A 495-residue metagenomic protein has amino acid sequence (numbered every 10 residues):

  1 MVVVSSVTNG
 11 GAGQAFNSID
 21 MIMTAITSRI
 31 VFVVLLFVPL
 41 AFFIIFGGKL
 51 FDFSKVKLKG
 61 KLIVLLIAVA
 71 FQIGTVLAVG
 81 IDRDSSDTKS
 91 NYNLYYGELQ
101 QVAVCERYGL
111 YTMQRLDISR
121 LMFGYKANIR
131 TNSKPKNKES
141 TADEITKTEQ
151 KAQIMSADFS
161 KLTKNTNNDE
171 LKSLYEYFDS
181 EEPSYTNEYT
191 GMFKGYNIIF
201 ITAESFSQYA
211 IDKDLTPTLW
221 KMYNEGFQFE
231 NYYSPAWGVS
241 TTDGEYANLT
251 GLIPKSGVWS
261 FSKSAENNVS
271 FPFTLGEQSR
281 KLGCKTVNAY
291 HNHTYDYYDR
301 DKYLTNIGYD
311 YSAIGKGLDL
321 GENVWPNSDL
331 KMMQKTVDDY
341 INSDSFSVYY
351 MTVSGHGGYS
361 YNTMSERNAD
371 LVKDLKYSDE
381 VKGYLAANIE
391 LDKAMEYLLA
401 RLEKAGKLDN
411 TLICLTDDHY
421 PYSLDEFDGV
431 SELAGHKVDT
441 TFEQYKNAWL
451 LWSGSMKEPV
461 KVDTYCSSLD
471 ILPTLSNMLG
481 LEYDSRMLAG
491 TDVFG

Functional and structural regions predicted by a protein language model:
M1-I154: Transmembrane and membrane-interface helices of multi-pass, inner-membrane envelope-modifying transferases
L36-F37, R130, Q150-S180: Helix-hairpin-helix/helix-loop-helix acidic hairpins
T88-L94, A157-L162, Y177, A394 (+1 more regions): Alpha-helical scaffold segments in carbohydrate-active enzymes
K138-L162, E322-S328, M332-T336: Basic, amphipathic N-terminal segments that precede the first structured/catalytic domain
N167-G495: Solvent-exposed soluble domains appended to multi-pass membrane proteins
